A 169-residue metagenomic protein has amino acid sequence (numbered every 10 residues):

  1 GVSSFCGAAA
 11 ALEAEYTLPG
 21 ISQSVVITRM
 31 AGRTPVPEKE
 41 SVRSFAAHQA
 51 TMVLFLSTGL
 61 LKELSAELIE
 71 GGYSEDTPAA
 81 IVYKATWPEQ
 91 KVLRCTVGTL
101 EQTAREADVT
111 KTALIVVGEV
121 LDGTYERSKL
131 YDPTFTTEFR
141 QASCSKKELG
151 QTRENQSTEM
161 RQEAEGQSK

Functional and structural regions predicted by a protein language model:
G1-A31: Short glycine-cluster motifs
S22-S24, G32-G150, K169: A contiguous loop/helix-start segment that scaffolds small-molecule binding in enzyme catalytic cores
